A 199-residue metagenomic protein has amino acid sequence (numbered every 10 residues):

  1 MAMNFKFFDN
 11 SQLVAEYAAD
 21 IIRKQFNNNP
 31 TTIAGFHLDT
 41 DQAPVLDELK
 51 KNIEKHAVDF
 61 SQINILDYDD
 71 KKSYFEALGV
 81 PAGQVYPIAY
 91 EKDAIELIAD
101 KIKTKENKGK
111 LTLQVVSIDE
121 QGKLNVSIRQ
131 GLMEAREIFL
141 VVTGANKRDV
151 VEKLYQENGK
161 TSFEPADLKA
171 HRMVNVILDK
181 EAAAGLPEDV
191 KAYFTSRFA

Functional and structural regions predicted by a protein language model:
M1-G35, D47-E54: N-terminal glycine-/serine-/threonine-rich phosphate-binding loop
A2, L13, A57-L113, S196-F198: Ligand-binding beta-strand-loop-alpha-helix segment within the catalytic cores of soluble metabolic enzymes
G35-H37, D67, I88-A89, T112-D119 (+2 more regions): Short beta-strand segments
Q42-K55, G122-L124, N146-K160: Active-site-adjacent alpha-helix immediately C-terminal to a catalytic or transition-state-stabilizing loop
K55-Q62, G79, Q130-A135, L168-H171: Short, conserved loop/helix-junction motifs that constitute active-site signature segments in enzyme catalytic cores
L111-M133: Class I SAM-dependent methyltransferase SAM-binding "motif I" and its flanking Rossmann-like core
E137-A199: C-terminal functional extensions of proteins
